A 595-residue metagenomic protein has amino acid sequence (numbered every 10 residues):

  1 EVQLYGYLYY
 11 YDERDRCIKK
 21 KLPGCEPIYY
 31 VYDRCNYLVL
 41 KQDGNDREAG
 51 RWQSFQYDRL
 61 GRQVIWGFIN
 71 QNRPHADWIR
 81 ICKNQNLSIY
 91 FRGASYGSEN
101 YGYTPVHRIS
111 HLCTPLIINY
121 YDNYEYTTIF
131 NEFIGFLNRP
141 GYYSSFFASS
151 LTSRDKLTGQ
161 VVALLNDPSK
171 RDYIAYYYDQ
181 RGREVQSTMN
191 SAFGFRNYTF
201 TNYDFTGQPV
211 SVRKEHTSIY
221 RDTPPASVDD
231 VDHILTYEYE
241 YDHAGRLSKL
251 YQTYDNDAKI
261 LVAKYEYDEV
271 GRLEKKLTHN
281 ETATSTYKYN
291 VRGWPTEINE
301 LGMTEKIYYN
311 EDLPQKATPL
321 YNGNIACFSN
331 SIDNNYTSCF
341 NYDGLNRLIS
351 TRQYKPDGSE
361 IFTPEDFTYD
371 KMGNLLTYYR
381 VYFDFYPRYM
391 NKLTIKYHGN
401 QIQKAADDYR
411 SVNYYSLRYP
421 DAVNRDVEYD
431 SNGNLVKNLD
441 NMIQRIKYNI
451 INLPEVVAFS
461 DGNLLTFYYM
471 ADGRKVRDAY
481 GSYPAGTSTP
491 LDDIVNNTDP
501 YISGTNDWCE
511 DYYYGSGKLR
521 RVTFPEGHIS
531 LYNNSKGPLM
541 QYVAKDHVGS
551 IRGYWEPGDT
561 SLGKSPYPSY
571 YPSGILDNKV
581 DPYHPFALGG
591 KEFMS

Functional and structural regions predicted by a protein language model:
E1, E305-E311, K536-S595: A motif-centric feature for acidic-aromatic and gly/ser/thr-rich catalytic loops and repeats
E1, I219-V231, F385-Y386, S411-R418 (+1 more regions): Intrinsically disordered, low-complexity Ser/Thr- and acidic-rich flexible linkers and loops, especially at boundaries
E1, Y9-E13, K19-C25, R34 (+26 more regions): Beta-turn initiation residues at beta-strand->coil junctions
E1-L4, D77-C113, N310-C327, Q403-N424 (+2 more regions): Surface-exposed acidic, glycine/proline-enriched linker/cap segments that occur as 15-30-residue helix-coil
Y9, Y30, F55, N119 (+16 more regions): A residue-level detector for well-ordered beta-strand positions
E13-R14, T206, A244, Q401 (+3 more regions): Glycine-rich, acidic and aromatic/proline-enriched surface loops and short helix-turn segments that act as binding
P23-S110, D242-N299, N330-D384, M442-Y483: Repeat-solenoid scaffold signature
R92-Y178, E305-Y321, A326-S331: Extended repeat-based solenoid scaffolds, especially LRR ectodomains and other repeat-derived architectures
